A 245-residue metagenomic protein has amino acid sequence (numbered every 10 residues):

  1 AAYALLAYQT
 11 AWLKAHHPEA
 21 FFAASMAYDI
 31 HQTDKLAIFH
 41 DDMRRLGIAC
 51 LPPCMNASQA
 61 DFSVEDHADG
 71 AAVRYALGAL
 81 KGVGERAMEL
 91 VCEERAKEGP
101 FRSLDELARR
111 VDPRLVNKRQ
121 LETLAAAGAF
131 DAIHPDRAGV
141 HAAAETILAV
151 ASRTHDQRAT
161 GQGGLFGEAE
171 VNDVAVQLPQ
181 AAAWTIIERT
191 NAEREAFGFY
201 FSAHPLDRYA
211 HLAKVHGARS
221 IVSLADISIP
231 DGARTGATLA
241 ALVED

Functional and structural regions predicted by a protein language model:
A1-D245: Noncatalytic, beta-rich nucleic-acid-contacting surfaces in large DNA/RNA-processing enzymes
